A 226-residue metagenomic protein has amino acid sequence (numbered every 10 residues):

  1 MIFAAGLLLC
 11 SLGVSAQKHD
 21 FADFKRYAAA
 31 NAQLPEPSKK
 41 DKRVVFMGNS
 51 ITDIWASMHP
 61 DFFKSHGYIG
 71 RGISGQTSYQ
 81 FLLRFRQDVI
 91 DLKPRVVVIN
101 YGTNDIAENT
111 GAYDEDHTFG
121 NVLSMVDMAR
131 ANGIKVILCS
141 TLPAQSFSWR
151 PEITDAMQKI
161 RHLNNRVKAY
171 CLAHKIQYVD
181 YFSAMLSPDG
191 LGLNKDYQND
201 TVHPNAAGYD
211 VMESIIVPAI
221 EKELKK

Functional and structural regions predicted by a protein language model:
M1-K18: Bacterial Sec-dependent N-terminal signal peptides
A5, M47, R71-S74, Y101 (+1 more regions): Short glycine-rich loop/turn motifs that provide flexible caps or phosphate-binding loops at active sites
G6-L8, K40, D196: Residue-level detector of alpha-helix boundary/anchor positions
S11, N49-S50, S140: Short linear Ser/Thr-Pro motifs
S15-V96: Serine-esterase "nucleophile elbow" of acetyl-processing enzymes
D61-H66, L83-K226: Alpha-helical cap/lid subdomain in secreted, periplasmic, or secretory-pathway luminal O-acyl-processing enzymes
